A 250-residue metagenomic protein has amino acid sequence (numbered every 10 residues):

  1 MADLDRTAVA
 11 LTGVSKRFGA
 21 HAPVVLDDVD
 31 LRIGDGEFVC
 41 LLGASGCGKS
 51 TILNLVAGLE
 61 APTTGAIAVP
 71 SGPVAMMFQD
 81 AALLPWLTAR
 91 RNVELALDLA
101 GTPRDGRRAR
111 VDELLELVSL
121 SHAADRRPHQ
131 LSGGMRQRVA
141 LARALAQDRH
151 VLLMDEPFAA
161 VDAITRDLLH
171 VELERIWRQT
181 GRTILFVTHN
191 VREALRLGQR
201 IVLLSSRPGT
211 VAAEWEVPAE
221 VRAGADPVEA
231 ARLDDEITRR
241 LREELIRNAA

Functional and structural regions predicted by a protein language model:
A2-L11, K16-D28: A short, flexible loop at the N-terminus of ABC-type nucleotide-binding domains that lies
L42-A44: The feature captures the beta-strand-to-loop junction immediately N-terminal to the Walker
A57: Helix-to-loop junction immediately C-terminal to a conserved catalytic motif
R90-D98, R108, D112, E216: Short helical segment in ABC ATPase nucleotide-binding domains corresponding to the A-loop/adjacent helical element
D105-A123, R175: Conserved ABC ATPase "signature" region
R127-L131, M135: Conserved ABC ATPase signature
A146-H150: A short, proline-enriched helix->beta-strand linker immediately N-terminal to the Walker B motif in ABC-type P-loop
L152-D155: Catalytic Walker B motif of ABC-type/P-loop ATPase nucleotide-binding domains
